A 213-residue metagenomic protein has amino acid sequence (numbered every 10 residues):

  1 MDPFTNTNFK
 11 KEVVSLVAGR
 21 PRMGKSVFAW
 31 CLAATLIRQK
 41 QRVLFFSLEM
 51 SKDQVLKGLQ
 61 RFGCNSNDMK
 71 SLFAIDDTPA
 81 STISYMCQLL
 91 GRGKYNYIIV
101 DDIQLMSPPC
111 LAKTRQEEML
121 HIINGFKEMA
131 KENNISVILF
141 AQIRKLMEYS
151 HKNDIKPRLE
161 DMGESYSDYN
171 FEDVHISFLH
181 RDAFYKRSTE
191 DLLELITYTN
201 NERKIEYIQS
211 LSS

Functional and structural regions predicted by a protein language model:
M1-D2, A80-S81, K156-D161: Short gly/ser/thr-rich secondary-structure transition/capping motifs
M1-N65, D168: The Walker A/P-loop phosphate-binding site
T5, Q39-H121, E128, K186-T189: Conserved inter-motif catalytic segment of the P-loop NTP-binding fold
K10, G93, E132-N134: Short gly/pro-enriched beta-turn/loop segments at secondary-structure junctions
S15-G19, D68-I75, A112, K145-N153: Short, basic, glycine/proline-bearing loop/turn elements
L16, Y97-I99, I138, I176: Structural motif
G19-P21, C31-L32, S47-M50, L59 (+6 more regions): Active-site proximal loops enriched in glycine and acidic residues that flank catalytic Cys/His/Asp and coordinate
R22, C31, N124-S213: Phosphate-binding/switch region of NTP-binding enzymes
